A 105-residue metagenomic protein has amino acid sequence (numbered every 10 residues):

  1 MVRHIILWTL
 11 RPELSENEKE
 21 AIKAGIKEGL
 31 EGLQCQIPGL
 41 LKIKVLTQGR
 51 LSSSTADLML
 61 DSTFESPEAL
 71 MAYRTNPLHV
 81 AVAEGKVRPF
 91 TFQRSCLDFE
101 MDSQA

Functional and structural regions predicted by a protein language model:
M1-D57, E65-T75, D98-A105: Short S/T/G/P-rich N-terminal loop/turn motif that feeds into the first structured element of a domain
P67-S95: C-terminal structural segments of small proteins and small subunits
